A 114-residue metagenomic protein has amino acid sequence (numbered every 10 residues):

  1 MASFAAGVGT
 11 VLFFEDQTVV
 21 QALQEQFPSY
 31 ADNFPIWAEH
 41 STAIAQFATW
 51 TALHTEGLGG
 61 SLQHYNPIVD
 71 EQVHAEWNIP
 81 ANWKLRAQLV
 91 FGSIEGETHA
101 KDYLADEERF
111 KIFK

Functional and structural regions predicted by a protein language model:
M1-T42: Glycine/small-residue-rich phosphate/adenosyl-binding loop
G7-T10, E56, L85-A87: Generic beta-strand structural signal
A22-Q26, Q72-A75, K101: A short secondary-structure junction signal
I36-W37, E56-E71: GST superfamily/GST-like fold recognition
W50-L53: Hydrophobic pocket-lining residues that define ligand/cofactor binding sites across diverse proteins
N78-A81: Short, hinge-like loop/turn segments at secondary-structure boundaries
K84-K114: C-terminal helix-cap and adjacent tail motif
